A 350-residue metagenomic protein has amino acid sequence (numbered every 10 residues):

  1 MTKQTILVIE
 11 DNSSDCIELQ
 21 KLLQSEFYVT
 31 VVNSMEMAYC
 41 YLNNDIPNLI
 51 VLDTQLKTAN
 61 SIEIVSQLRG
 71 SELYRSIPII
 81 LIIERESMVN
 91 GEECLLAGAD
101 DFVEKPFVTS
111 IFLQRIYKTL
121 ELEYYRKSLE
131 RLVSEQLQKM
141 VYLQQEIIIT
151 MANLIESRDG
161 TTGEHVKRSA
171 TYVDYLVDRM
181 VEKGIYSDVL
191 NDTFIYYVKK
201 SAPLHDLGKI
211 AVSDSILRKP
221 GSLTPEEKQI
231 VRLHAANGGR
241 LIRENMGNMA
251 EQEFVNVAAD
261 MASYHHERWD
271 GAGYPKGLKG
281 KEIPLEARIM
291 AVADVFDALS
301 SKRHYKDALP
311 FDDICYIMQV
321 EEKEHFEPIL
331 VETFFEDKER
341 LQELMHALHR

Functional and structural regions predicted by a protein language model:
N12-V31, M35-E36, C40-N43: Two-component/phosphorelay signaling modules centered on CheY-like receiver
C40, I62-R75: Short amphipathic alpha-helix used as the core "switch/output" element in two-component signaling
D45-L56: Active-site beta3 strand of CheY-like receiver
V103-I116: C-terminal output helix
K118, Y125, L129-L132, Q136-I147 (+3 more regions): Amphipathic coiled-coil signal-transmission "stalk" helices
E156-R350: Metal-dependent catalytic cores of enzymes that make or break cyclic nucleotides and related phosphoester linkages
